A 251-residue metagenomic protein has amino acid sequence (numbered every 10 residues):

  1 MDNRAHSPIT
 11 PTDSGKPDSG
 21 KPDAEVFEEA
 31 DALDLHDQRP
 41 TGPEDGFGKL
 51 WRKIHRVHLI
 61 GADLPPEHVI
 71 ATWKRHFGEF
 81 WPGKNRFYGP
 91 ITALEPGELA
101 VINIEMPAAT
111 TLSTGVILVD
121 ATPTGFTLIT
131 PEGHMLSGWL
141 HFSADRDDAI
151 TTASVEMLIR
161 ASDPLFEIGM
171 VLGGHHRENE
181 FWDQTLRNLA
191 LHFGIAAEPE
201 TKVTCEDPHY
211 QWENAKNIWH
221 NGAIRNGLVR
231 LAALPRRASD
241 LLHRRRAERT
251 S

Functional and structural regions predicted by a protein language model:
M1-P107, W219-G222, N226-S251: Hydrophobic ligand-binding cavity/cleft-lining segments
A71-E79, G133, A149, R187 (+1 more regions): Short, intrinsically disordered, mixed-charge
I102, G125-I129, A153-V155: Short hydrophobic/aromatic-rich beta-strand segments that constitute the beta-sheet cores of beta-sandwich/beta-barrel
I104-P107, P131-G133, M157-A161, N217: Secondary-structure transition/turn motif
P107-D148: Hydrophobic-ligand binding "helix-grip"
G133-R177: Beta-strand/loop substructures that line and gate deep hydrophobic ligand-binding cavities in soluble
A161-D207: A conserved amphipathic terminal alpha-helix motif
A190-A233: Short, highly charged C-terminal tails/helix-capping segments
